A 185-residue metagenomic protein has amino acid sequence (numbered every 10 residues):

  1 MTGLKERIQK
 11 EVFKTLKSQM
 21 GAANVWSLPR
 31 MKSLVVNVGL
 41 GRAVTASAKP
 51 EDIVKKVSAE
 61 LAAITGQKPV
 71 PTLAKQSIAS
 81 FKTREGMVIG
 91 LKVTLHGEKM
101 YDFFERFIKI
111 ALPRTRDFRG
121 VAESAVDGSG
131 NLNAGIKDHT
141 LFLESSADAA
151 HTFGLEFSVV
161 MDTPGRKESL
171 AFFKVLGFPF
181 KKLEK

Functional and structural regions predicted by a protein language model:
M1-K185: Ribosome-associated RNA-binding proteins
